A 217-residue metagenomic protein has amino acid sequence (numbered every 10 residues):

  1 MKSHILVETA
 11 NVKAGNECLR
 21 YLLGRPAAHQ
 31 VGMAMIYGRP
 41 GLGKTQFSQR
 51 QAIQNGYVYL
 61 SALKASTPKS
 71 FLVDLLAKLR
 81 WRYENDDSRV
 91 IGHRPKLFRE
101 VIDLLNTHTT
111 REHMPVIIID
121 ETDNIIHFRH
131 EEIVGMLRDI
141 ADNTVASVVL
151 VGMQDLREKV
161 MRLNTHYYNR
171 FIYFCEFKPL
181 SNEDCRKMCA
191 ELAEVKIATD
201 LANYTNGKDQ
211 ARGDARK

Functional and structural regions predicted by a protein language model:
M1-V31, R50: A short, basic N-terminal segment
A27-Q49: Walker A/P-loop nucleotide-binding motif
M33-P40, I125-I126, I140-N164: Sensor-1/coupling segment of RecA-like P-loop NTPase cores
A52-A65: Conserved catalytic segments around the Walker B and adjacent sensor/switch elements of P-loop NTPase domains
G56-Y57, K69-R89: Conserved NTP-binding/hydrolysis module of P-loop NTPases
G56-Y57, R162-P179: A short helix-turn-beta junction within AAA+ P-loop NTPase domains corresponding to the substrate/partner-engaging
A65-T67, N124, Q154-E158, L180-C185: Conserved nucleotide-binding/hydrolysis micro-motifs of P-loop NTPases
Y83-S147, L180-E191, A198-K217: Mid-core helix/loop region of P-loop NTP-binding domains shared across ATPases and GTPases
